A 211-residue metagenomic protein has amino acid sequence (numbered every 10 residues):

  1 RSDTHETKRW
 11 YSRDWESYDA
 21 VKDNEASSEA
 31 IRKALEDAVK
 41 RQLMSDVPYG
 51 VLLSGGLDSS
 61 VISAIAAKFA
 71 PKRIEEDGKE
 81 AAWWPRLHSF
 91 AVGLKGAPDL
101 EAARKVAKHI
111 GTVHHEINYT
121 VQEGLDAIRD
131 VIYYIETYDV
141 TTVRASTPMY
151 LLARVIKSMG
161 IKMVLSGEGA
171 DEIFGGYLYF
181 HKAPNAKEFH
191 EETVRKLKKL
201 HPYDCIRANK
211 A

Functional and structural regions predicted by a protein language model:
R1-E6, G169: Short acidic-glycine loop/turn motifs at beta-strand connectors
K8-W10: Conserved S-adenosyl-L-methionine
R13-A211: ATP-dependent adenylate-handling active sites, centered on carboxylate activation for C-N bond formation
